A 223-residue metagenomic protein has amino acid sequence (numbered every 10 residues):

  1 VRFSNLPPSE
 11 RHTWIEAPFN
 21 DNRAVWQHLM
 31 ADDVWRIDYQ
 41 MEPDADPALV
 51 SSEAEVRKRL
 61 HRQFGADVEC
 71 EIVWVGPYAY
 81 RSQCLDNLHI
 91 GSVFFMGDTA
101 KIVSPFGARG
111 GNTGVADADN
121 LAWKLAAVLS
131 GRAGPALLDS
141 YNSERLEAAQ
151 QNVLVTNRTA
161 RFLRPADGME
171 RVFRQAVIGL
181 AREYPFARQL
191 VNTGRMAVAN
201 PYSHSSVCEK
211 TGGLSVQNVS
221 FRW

Functional and structural regions predicted by a protein language model:
V1-Y80: Conserved FAD-binding catalytic core of PHBH/FMO-like flavoproteins
F19-N22, D67, L88, T113 (+1 more regions): A generic fold-level signal
V25, P47-A48, A79-D86, Q150 (+1 more regions): Short, solvent-exposed polar/charged micro-motifs at secondary-structure junctions
W35, A45, D67-V68, S92 (+3 more regions): Secondary-structure boundary/capping signal
L49, G110-G111, A166, E170: Aromatic-acidic/polar surface patches that form glycan- and anion
K58, A127-W223: Helical substrate-recognition/capping region of FAD-dependent monooxygenase/halogenase enzymes
I72, Y78-T159, L163: Conserved mid-domain beta->alpha element of the FAD-binding
